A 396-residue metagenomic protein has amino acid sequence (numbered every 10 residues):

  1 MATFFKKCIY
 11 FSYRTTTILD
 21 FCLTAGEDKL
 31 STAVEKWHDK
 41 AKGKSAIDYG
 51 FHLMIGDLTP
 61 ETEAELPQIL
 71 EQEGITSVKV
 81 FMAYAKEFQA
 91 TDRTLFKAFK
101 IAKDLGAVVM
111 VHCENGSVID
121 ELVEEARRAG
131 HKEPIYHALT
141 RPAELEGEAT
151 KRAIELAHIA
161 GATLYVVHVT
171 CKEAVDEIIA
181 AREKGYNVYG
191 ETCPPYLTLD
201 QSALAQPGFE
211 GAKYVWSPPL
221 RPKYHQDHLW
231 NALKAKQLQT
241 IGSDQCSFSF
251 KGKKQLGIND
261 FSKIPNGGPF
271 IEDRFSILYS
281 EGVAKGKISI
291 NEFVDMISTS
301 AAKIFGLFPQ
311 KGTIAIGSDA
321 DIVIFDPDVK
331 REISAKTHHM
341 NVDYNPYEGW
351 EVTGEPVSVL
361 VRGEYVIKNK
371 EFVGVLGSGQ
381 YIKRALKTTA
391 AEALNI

Functional and structural regions predicted by a protein language model:
M1-A2, C22-T24, G50-E61, L139-E144: Active-site mouth loops of central-metabolism enzymes
M1-K44, E61: Metal-associated gating/positioning segment near the N- to mid-region
Y10, Y49, V78, H112 (+10 more regions): Divalent metal-coordination and catalytic microenvironments
T15-T17, I47, I75-T76, Q239: Short acidic/polar active-site loop segments enriched in Thr and Asp
L30-I47, F96-V111, D273: Alpha-helix-loop-beta-strand connector modules within alpha/beta enzyme cores
E61-I241, C246, G257: Histidine/acidic residue-rich metal-binding segments in metalloenzymes
K132-G161, K213-Y214, T240-I241, S247-D328: His/Asp/Glu-enriched, well-ordered alpha-helical/loop segment that forms or immediately abuts the divalent-metal
L256-D260, I316-I382: C-terminal cap of metal-dependent C-N hydrolases
